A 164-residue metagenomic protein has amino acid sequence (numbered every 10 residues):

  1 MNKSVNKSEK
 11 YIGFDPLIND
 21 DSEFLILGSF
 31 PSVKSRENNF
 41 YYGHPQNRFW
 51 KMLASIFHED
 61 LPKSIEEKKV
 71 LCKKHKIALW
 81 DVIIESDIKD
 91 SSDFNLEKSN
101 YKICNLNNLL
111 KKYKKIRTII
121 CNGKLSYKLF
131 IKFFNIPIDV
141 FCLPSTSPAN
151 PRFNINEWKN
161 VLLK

Functional and structural regions predicted by a protein language model:
M1-E23, H44-P45, D90-N107, K128-K164: C-terminal capping/extension of enzyme domains
L25-L27: N-terminal nucleotide-binding beta1-loop-alpha1 segment
F30-K34, N47-R48, I84-I88, K124-K128 (+1 more regions): Short, solvent-exposed loop/turn segments at secondary-structure junctions
K34-E97: Short, surface-exposed acidic-centric catalytic microdomains
K51, S55, V70, K74 (+4 more regions): Charged/polar, solvent-exposed surface patches and flexible loops
K112-Y113: Alpha-helix termination/capping residues and helix-transition junctions
